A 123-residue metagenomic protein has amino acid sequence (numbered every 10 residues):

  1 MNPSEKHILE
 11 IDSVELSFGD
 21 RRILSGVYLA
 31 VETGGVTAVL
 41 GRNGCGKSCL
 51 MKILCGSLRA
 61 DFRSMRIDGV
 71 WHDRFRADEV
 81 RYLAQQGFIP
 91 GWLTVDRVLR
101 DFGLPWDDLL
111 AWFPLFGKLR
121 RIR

Functional and structural regions predicted by a protein language model:
L9-I11, L24-G26: Conserved structural motif at the start of ABC-family nucleotide-binding domains
A38, D78-G87: ABC nucleotide-binding domain signature
L40-R42: The feature captures the beta-strand-to-loop junction immediately N-terminal to the Walker
S48-C49: Conserved Walker
C55: Helix-to-loop junction immediately C-terminal to a conserved catalytic motif
F62-R76: Conserved ABC transporter NBD signature motif
Q86, G91-D108: Q-loop/switch helix immediately C-terminal to the Walker
W106-R121: Conserved ABC ATPase "signature" region
